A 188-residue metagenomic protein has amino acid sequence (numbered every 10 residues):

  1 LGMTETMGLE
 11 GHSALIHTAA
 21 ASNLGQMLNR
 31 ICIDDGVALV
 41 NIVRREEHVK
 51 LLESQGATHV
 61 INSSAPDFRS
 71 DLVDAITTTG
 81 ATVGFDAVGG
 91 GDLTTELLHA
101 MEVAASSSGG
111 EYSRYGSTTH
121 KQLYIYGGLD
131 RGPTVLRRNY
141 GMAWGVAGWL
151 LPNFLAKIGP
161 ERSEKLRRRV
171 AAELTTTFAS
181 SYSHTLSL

Functional and structural regions predicted by a protein language model:
L1-P66: Mid-domain Rossmann-like dinucleotide-binding core that forms the NAD(H)/NADP(H) cofactor-binding site
M7, G36, I76, M101-A105: Active-site catalytic pocket residues across diverse enzymes, especially alpha/beta-hydrolases
G11-S13, A81, H120: Phosphate-coordination loops involved in phosphoryl transfer and adenosine-cofactor binding
I16, G84-F85: N-terminal Rossmann-like NAD(P) cofactor-binding module of classical short-chain dehydrogenase/reductase
G25, V49, R69, L93-T94 (+1 more regions): Short, well-ordered alpha-helical microsegments
L28, L72, V170: Aromatic/hydrophobic pocket-lining residues that form π-stacking "cages" and hydrophobic walls in ligand
D67-T79: Short amphipathic alpha-helix with an adjacent loop that forms part of the alpha/beta core around
A87-T185: Glycine-rich phosphate-binding loop and adjacent beta-alpha segment of Rossmann(oid) nucleotide-cofactor-binding
